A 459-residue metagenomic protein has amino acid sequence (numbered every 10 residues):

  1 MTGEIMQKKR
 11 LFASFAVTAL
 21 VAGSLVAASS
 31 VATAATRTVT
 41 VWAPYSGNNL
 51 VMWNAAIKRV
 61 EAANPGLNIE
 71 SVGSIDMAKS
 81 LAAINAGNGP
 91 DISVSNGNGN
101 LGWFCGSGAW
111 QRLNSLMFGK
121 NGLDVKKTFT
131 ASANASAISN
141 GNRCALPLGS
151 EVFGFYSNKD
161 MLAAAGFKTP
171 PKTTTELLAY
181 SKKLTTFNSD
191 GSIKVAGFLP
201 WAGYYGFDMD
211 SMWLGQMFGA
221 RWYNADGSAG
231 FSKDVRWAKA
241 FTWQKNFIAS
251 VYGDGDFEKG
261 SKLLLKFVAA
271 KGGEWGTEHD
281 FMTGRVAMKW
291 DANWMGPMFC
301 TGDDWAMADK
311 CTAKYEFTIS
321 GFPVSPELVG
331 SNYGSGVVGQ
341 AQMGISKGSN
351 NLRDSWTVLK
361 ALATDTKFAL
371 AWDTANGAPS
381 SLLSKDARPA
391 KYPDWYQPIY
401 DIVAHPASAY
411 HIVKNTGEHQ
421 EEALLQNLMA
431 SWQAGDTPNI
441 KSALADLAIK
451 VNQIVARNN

Functional and structural regions predicted by a protein language model:
R10-S14, L25-V26, S30-A109, F118-V125 (+4 more regions): Conserved N-terminal structural module of periplasmic/extracytoplasmic solute-binding proteins
A62, G141, A165, D303-A378: Extracytoplasmic/periplasmic substrate-recognition and gating elements
A62, G66, F118, I138-M209 (+6 more regions): Helix-loop-helix "hinge/cap" segment bordering the ligand-binding cleft or interdomain interface
I75-A78, A220-W305, A443: Extracytoplasmic ligand-binding clamshell segments of periplasmic binding protein
A78-G89, S107, M161-L162, L178-T186 (+3 more regions): Short helices/loops that flank or line small-molecule/ion binding pockets
N98-F153, K314-S320: Hinge/lid segment of periplasmic solute-binding proteins
N114-F129, N188-D190, K194-A202, G219-F241 (+5 more regions): Short, solvent-exposed loop/beta-turn-alpha elements that line the ligand-binding surface or hinge of extracytoplasmic
K314-Y315, S320-G321, D373-N427, S431: Long, aromatic- and glycine/proline-rich binding clefts that accommodate carbohydrate-like moieties
